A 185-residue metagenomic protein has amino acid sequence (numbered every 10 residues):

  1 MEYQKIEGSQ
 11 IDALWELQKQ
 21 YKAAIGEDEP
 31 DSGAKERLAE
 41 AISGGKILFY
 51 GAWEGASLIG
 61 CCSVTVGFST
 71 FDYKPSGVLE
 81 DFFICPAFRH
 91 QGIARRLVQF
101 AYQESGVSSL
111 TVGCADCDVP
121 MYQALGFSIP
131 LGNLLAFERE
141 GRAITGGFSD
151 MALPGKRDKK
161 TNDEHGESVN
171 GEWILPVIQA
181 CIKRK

Functional and structural regions predicted by a protein language model:
M1-E16: A short beta-loop-alpha structural element at the N-terminal edge of CoA-dependent acyl/N-acetyltransferase catalytic
W15-A39: Conserved GNAT-fold acetyl-CoA-binding loop/helix
E40-G51, V78: A short helix-loop-beta-strand connector motif used in the catalytic cores of GNAT acetyltransferases and, in some
G51, S57-V66, V78, F83: Conserved beta-strand in the GNAT
G67-L79, R89: A conserved beta-turn-beta hairpin within the catalytic core of GNAT-like acetyltransferases that forms part
I84, H90-Q103: Conserved acetyl-CoA-binding loop-helix of GNAT-fold acetyltransferases
S105-A115: Conserved GNAT acetyl-CoA-binding A-motif
Q123-N133: Conserved acetyl-CoA-binding loop of GNAT-fold acetyltransferases
